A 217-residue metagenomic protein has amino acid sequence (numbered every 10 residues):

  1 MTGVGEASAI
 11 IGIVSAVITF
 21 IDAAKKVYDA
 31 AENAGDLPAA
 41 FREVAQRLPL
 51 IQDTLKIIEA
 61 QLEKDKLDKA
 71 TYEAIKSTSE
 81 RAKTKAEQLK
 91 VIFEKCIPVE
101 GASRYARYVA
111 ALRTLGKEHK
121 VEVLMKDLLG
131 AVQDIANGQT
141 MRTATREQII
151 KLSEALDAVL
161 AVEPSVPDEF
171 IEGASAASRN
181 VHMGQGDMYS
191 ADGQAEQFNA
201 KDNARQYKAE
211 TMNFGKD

Functional and structural regions predicted by a protein language model:
M1-L67: N-terminal amphipathic alpha-helical segments
G3-G5, G12, G35, G101 (+7 more regions): Residue-identity detector for glycine
Y28, Y72, Y105-Y108, Y189 (+1 more regions): Sequence-level detector for tyrosine residue identity
A40, Q46-F170: Charged, amphipathic alpha-helical interaction modules
I150-D217: Long, low-complexity intrinsically disordered regions enriched in small/polar and proline/glycine residues
